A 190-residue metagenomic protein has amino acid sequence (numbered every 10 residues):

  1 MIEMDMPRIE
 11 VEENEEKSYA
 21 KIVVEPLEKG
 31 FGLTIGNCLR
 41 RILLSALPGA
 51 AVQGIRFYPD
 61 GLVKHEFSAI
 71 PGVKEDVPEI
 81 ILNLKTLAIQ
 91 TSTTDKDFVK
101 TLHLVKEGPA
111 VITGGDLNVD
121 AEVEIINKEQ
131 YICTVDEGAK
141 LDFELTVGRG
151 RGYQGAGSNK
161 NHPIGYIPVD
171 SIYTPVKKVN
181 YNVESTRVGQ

Functional and structural regions predicted by a protein language model:
M1-Q190: Protein-protein interaction/assembly regions in multi-subunit complexes
